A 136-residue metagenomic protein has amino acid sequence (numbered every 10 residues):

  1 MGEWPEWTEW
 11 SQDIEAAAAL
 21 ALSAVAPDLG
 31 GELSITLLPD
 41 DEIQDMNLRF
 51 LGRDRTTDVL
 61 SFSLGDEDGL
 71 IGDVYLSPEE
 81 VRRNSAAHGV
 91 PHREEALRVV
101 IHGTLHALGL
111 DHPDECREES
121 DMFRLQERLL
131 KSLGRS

Functional and structural regions predicted by a protein language model:
M1-A96, T104-S136: An acidic/histidine-cluster motif and surrounding catalytic segment that typifies divalent-metal-assisted enzyme active
